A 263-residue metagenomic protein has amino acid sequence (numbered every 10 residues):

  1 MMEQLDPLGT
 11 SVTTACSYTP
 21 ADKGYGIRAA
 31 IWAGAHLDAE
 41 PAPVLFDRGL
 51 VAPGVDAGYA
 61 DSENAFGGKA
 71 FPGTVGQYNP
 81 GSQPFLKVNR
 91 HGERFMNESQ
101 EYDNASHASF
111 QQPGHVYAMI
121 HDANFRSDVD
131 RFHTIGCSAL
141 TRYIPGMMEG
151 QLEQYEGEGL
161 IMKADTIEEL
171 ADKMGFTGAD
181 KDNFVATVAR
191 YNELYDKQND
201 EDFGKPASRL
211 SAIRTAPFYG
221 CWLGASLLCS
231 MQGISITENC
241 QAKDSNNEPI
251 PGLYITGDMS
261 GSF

Functional and structural regions predicted by a protein language model:
M1-V55: Glycine-rich loop(s) and the adjacent beta-strand/alpha-helix scaffold that form part
S17-T19, E63-N79, S109-F110, L223-S226 (+1 more regions): Short Gly/Pro-enriched turn/cap motifs at secondary-structure boundaries
A35-A42, R94-M96, D180-V185: Acidic/polar loop patches that form or flank catalytic/metal-binding clefts of enzymes that bind anionic ligands
A60-N104: Phosphate/diphosphate-binding loops
E93-I135, D244, P249-F263: Gly/Pro-rich active-site capping loops and adjacent beta-alpha segments that organize cofactor/substrate pockets
M119, V129-K197: N-terminal leader/propeptide and maturation segments of large enzyme subunits in energy/redox metabolism and hydrolases
T177-F263: A glycine-rich dinucleotide-binding beta-alpha-beta segment and adjacent secondary-structure elements that constitute
